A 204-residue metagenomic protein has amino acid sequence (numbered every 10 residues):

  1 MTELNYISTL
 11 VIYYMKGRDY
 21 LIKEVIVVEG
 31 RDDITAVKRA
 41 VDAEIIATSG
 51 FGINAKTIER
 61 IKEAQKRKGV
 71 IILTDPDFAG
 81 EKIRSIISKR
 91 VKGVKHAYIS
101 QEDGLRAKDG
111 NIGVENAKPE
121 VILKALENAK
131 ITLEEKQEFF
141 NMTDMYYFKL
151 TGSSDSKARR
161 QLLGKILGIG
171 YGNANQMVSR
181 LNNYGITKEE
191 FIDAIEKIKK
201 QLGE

Functional and structural regions predicted by a protein language model:
M1-D19: N-terminal amphipathic/basic-hydrophobic helices that include classical n-h-c signal peptides and signal-anchor
L21-V25, K68-I71: Short active-site oxyanion
I22-K23, A47-G52: Short, flexible loop segments at the rims of nucleotide/cofactor-binding pockets, characterized by
V25, A43-E44: Well-ordered beta-strand positions
V27-E29: Short hydrophobic beta-strand that contains or immediately precedes a catalytic carboxylate
R31-D33: Conserved structured catalytic cores and adjacent interaction surfaces of nucleotide-binding/hydrolyzing enzymes
R39, A43, F51, K56-E204: TOPRIM fold recognition
